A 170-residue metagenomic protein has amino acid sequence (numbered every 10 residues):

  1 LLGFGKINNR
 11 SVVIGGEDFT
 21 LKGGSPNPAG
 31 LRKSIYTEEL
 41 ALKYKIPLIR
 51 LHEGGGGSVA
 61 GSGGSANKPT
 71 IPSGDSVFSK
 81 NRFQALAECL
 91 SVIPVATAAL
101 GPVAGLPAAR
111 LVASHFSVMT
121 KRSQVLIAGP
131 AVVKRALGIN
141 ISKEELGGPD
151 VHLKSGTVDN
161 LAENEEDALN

Functional and structural regions predicted by a protein language model:
L1-A96: Long, structured ligand/cofactor-binding scaffold of large enzymes
H52-N170: Conserved catalytic cores of soluble enzyme domains, especially glycine-rich substrate-binding beta-alpha loops
